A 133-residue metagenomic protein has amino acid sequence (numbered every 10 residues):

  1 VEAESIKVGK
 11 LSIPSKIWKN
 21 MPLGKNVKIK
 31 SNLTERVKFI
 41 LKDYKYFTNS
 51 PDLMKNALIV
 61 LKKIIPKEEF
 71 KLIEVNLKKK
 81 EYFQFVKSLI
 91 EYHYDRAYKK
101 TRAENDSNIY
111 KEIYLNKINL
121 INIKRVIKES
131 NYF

Functional and structural regions predicted by a protein language model:
V1-K19: Conserved nucleotide-sensing/catalytic segment adjacent to the nucleotide-binding pocket in NTP-handling enzymes
W18-F133: Conserved NTP phosphate-binding and transfer environment spanning the P-loop NTPase/kinase superfamily
